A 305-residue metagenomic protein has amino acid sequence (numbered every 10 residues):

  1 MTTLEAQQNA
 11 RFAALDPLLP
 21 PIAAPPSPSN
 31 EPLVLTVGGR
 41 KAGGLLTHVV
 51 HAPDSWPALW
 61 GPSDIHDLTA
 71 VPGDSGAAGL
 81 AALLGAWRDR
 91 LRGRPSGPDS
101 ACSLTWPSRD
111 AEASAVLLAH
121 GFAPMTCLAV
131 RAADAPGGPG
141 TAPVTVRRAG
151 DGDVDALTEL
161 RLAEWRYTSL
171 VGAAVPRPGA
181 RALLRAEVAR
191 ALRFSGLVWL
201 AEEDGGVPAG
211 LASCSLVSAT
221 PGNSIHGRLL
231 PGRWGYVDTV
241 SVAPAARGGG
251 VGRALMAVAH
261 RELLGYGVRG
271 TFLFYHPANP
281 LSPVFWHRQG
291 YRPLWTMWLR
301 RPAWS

Functional and structural regions predicted by a protein language model:
M1-A10, T145-L162, T168: A short beta-loop-alpha structural element at the N-terminal edge of CoA-dependent acyl/N-acetyltransferase catalytic
T2-P28, T168-A186: Conserved GNAT-fold acetyl-CoA-binding loop/helix
P25-A86, A209-R233: Conserved donor-binding loop and adjoining core beta-sheet/short helix segment in diverse acyl/aminoacyl transferases
T47-H48, A201, C214, V242 (+1 more regions): GNAT/GCN5-related N-acetyltransferase fold signature
P72-P143, W295-A303: Acyl-donor-binding surface of acyltransferase catalytic domains
G76-G93, T239-V242, G248-R261, G265 (+1 more regions): Conserved acetyl-CoA-binding loop-helix of GNAT-fold acetyltransferases
L104, V237, T271-Y275: Conserved hydrophobic beta-strand within the GNAT/NAT acetyltransferase core sheet that lines the active-site cleft
S108-P124, R253, G265, P277-W295: Conserved active-site alpha-helix within GNAT-family acetyltransferase domains
